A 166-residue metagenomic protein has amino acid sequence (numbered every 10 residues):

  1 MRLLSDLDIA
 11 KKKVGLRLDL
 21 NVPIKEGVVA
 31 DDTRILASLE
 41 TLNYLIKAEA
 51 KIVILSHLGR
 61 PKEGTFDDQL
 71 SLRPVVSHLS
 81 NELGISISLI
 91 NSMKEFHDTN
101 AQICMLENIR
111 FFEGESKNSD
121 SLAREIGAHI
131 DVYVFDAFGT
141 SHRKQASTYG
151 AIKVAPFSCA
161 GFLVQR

Functional and structural regions predicted by a protein language model:
M1-R166: Active-site loop-to-helix "anion-binding N-cap" substructures in soluble metabolic enzymes
